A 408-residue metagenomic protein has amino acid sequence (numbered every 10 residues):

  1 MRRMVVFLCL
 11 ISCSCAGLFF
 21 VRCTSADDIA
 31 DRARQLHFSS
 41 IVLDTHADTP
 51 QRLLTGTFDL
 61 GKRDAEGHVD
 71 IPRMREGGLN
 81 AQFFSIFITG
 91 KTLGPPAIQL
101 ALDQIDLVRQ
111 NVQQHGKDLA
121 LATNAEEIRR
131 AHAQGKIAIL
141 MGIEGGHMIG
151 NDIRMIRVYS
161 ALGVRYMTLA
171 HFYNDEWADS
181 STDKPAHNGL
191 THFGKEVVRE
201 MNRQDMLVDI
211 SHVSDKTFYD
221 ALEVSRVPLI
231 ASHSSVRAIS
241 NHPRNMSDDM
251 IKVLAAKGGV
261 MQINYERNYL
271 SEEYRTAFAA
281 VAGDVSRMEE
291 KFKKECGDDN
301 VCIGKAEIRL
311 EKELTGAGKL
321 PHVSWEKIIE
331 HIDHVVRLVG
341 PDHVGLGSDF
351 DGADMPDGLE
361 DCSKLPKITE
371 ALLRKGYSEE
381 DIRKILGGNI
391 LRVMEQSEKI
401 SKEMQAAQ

Functional and structural regions predicted by a protein language model:
M1-M4: Positively charged n-region of N-terminal signal peptides that target proteins for export
F7-L18: Bacterial N-terminal signal peptides
G17-N188, R237, N241-Q408: N-terminal hydrophobic targeting/anchoring segments and the immediately downstream early-domain regions of hydrolases
D152-I156, T217-V227: Distinct, well-ordered alpha-helical segments
A186-F193, D209-S214, M246: Short, contiguous, pocket-lining structural segments that sit at or immediately flank catalytic/ligand-binding sites
H187-N202, A221-L229: Alpha-helix-loop-beta-strand connector modules within alpha/beta enzyme cores
V197-I210, S214-T217, M250-A256: Substrate-binding cleft of carbohydrate-active enzyme catalytic domains
E223-H233, R237-A238, R244: His/Asp/Glu-rich metal/cofactor-coordinating catalytic motifs and the adjacent surface-exposed loops that frame enzyme
